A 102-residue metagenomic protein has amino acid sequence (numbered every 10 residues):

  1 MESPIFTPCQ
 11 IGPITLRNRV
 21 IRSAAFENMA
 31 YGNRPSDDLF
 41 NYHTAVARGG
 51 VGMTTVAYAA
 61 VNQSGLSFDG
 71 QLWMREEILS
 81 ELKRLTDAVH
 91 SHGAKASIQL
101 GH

Functional and structural regions predicted by a protein language model:
M1-H102: Flavin-dependent oxidoreductase catalytic cores
